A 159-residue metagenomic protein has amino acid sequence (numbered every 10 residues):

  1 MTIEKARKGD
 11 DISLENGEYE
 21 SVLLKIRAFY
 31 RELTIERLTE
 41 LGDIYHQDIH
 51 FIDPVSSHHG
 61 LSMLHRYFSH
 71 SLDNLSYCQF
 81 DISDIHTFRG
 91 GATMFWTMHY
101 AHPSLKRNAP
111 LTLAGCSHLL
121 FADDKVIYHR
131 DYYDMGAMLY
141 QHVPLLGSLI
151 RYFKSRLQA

Functional and structural regions predicted by a protein language model:
M1-A6, H46-V55, G136: Short, charge-rich amphipathic segments
M1-T39, D43: Short, low-complexity N-terminal intrinsically disordered segments enriched in polar/charged residues
T2-D11, N74, Q79, H86-A159: A beta-strand edge to alpha-helix "cap/lid" segment located at domain peripheries
E18-S21, M63, L111: Soluble or luminal CAZymes and related metallo-dependent hydrolases
L38-G91: A solvent-exposed, acidic/Ser-Thr-rich amphipathic alpha-helical stretch
